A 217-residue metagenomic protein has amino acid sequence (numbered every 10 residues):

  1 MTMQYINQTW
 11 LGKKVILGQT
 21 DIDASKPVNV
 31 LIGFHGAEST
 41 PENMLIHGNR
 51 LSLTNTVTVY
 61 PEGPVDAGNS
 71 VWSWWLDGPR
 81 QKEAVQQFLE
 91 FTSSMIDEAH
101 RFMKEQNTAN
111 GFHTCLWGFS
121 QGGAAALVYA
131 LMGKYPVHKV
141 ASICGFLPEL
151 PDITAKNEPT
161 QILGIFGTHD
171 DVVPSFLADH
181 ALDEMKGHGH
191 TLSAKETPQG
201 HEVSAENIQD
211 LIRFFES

Functional and structural regions predicted by a protein language model:
I6-A109: Serine-hydrolase catalytic machinery in alpha/beta-hydrolase-like enzymes
I46, V128-M132: Active-site signature of alpha/beta-hydrolase-fold catalytic machinery across serine- and Asp/Cys-nucleophile hydrolases
S70-D77, G145-I162: Flexible "cap/lid" loop of the alpha/beta hydrolase fold
W117-G122, A126: Gly/Ala-rich beta-loop-alpha elbow adjacent to hydrolase catalytic centers
Y135-L147: A conserved short beta-strand
L163-F166, D170: Short beta-strand/loop motif that positions the catalytic acidic residue of the alpha/beta-hydrolase fold
D171-L177: Conserved alpha/beta-hydrolase "acid-adjacent" motif
D179-S217: C-terminal catalytic histidine-bearing segment of alpha/beta-hydrolase fold enzymes
